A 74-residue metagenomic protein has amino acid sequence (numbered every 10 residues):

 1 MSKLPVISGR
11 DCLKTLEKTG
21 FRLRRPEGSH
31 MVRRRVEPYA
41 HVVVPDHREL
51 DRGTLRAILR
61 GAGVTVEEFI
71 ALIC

Functional and structural regions predicted by a protein language model:
M1-C74: Basic nucleic-acid-binding interfaces
